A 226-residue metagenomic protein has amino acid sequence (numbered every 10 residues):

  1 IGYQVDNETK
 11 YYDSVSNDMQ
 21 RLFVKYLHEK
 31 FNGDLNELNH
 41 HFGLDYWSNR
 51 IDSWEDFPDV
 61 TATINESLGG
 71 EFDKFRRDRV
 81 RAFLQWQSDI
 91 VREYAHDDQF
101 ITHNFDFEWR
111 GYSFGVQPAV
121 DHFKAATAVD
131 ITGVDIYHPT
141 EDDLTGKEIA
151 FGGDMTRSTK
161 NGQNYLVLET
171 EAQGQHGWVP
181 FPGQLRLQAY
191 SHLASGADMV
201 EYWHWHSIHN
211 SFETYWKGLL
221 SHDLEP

Functional and structural regions predicted by a protein language model:
I1-D142, G146-I149: Polysaccharide-binding and catalytic clefts of secreted carbohydrate-active enzymes
T102-P226: Hydrophobic targeting/anchoring helices
